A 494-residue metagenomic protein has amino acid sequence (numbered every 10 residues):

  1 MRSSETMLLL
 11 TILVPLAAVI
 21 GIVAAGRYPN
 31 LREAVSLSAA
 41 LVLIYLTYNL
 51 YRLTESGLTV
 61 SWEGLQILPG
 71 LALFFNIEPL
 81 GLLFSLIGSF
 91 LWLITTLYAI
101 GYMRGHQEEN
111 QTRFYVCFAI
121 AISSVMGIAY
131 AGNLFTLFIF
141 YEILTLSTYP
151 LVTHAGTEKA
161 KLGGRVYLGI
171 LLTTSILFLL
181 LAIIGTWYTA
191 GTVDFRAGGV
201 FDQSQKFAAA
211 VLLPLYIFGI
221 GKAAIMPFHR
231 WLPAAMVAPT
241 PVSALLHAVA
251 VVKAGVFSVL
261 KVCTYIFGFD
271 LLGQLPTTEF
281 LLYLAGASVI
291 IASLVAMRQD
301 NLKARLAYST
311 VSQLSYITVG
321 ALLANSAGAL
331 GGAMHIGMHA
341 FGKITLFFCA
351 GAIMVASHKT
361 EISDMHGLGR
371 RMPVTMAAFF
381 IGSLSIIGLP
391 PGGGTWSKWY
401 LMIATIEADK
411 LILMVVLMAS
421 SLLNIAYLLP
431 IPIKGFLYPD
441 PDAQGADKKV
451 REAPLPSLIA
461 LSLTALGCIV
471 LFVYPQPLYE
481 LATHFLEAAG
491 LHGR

Functional and structural regions predicted by a protein language model:
M1-M7, V19-V116, G191-V200, T483-H492: Transmembrane helix-loop-helix hairpins at membrane boundaries of multipass inner-membrane proteins
T11-I12, A210, A223, L471-F472: Hydrophobic alpha-helical transmembrane segments of integral membrane proteins, especially lipid-exposed positions
P29-A40, L162-L172, A244, R371-M376 (+1 more regions): Alpha-helical transmembrane segments and their helix-start/interface "positive-inside/aromatic belt" motifs in integral
L37-Y51, T173-A182, G382, L463-P477: Hydrophobic alpha-helical membrane-insertion segments
S89, V251, S397, A460-S462: Core segments of transmembrane alpha-helices that mediate helix-helix packing or line hydrophobic substrate/ligand
I94-T112, F118-L137, S147-W399, I403-K434: Hydrophobic transmembrane alpha-helices and their helix-loop junctions in integral membrane proteins
E142: Short phosphate-coordinating micro-motif centered on Lys-Gly-acidic
R370-M376, L429-R494: Cytoplasmic/organellar membrane-interface segments at the starts of transmembrane helices in multi-pass inner-membrane
